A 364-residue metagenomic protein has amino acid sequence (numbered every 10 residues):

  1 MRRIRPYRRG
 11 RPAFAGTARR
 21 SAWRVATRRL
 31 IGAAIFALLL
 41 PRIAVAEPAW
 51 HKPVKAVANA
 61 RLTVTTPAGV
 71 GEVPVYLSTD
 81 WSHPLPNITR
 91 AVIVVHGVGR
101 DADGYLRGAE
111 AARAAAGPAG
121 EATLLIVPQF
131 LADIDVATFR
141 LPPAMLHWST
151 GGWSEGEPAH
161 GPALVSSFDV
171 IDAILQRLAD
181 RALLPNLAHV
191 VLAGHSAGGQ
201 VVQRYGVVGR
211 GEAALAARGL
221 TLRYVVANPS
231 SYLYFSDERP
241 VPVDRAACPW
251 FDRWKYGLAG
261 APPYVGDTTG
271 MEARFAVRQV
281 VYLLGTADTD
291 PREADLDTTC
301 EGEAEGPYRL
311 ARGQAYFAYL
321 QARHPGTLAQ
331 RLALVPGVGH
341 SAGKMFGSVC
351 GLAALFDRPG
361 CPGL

Functional and structural regions predicted by a protein language model:
M1-A26: N-terminal secretory signal peptides that target proteins for export/translocation
G32-P41: Bacterial N-terminal signal peptides
A46-A91, G99, D103-L124, W153-A159 (+11 more regions): A domain-start/cap signature at the N-terminus of enzymes
E121-D135: Conserved alpha/beta-hydrolase
L131-V165, D295: Cap/lid segment of the alpha/beta-hydrolase catalytic domain
V170-L187: Conserved acidic catalytic loop of the alpha/beta-hydrolase fold
L220-R309, Q314, A318: The feature captures the conserved acid-bearing segment of alpha/beta-hydrolase catalytic domains
L283, F317-L364: C-terminal catalytic histidine-bearing segment of alpha/beta-hydrolase fold enzymes
